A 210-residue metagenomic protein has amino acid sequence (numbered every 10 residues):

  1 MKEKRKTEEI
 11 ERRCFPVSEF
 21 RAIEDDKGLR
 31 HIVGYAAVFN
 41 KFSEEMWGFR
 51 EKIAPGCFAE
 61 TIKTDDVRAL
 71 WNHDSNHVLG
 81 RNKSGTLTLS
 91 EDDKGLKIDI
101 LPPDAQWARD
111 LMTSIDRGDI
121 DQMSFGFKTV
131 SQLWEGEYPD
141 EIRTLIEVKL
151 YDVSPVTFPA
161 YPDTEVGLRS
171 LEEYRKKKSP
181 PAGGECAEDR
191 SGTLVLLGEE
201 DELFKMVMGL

Functional and structural regions predicted by a protein language model:
M1-K63, G184-L197: Polar/acidic, low-complexity leader/linker segments enriched in S/T/G and N/D
E19-A22, L29-H31, R68, T86-G183: Residue microenvironments linked to proteolytic maturation and disulfide-stabilized extracellular modules
N40-K41, D74-H77, D104-Q106, V130-S131: Short, charged/polar surface micro-motifs in flexible loops or helix N-caps
S43-E45, L79-G80, Y161-T164: Short helix/loop capping segments that flank catalytic or ligand/cofactor-binding pockets
E51, V78-G80, F125: Structured, hydrophobic secondary-structure cores that serve as assembly/anchoring elements
D65-H77, M123: Short conserved beta-strand and strand-loop elements enriched in small hydrophobics with frequent Asp/Gly
S75, R81-T88: Polyanion/phosphate-binding surface patch
E172-L210: Charged/polar low-complexity intrinsically disordered segments, enriched in acidic residues
